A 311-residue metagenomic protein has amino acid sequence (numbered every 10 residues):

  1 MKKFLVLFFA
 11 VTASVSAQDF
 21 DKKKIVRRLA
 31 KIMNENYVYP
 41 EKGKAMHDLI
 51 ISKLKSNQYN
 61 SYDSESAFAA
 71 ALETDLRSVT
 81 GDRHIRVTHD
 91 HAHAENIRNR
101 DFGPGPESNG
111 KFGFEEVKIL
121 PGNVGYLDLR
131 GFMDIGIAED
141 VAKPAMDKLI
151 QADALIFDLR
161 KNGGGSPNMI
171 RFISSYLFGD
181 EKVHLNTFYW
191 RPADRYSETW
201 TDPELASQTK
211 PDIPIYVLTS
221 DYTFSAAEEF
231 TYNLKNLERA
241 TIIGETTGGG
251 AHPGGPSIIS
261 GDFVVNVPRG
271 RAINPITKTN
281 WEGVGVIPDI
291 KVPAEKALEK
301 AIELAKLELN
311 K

Functional and structural regions predicted by a protein language model:
M1-F20: Bacterial Sec-dependent N-terminal signal peptides
L29, L76, L127, F157 (+3 more regions): Terminal peptide-recognition signature
P40-G122, K311: Extended, small/polar residue-biased N-terminal targeting/export presequences and adjacent propeptide/linker tracts
H91-A94, G131-I135, K161-P167, V183-H184 (+4 more regions): Solvent-exposed loop/turn segments at secondary-structure junctions within structured extracellular/periplasmic domains
E116-E139, I276-T277: STAS-typified acidic loop motif
L127-G131, A152-G163, L218: Short acidic catalytic loops
I135-D153: A short, well-ordered alpha-helical element
G165-P214, H252-I259, R269-P275, G285: Gly/Ser/Thr-rich loop/hinge elements
